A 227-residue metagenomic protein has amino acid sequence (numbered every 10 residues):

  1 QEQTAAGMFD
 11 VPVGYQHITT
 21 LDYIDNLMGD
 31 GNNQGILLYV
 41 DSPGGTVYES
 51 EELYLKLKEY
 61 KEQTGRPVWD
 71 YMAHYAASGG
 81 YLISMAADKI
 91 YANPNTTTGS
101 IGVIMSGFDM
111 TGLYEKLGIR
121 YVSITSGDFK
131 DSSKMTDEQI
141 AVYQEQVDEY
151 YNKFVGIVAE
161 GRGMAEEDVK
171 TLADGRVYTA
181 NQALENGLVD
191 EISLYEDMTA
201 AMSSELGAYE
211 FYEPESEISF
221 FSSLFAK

Functional and structural regions predicted by a protein language model:
Q1-D70, H74-A76, A87-N93, I104-K227: N-terminal organellar transit peptides
S78, T97: Short glycine/proline-centered loop/turn elements that form peptide/ligand docking sites
I101: A substrate-binding/cap region within the structured catalytic cores of diverse enzymes
